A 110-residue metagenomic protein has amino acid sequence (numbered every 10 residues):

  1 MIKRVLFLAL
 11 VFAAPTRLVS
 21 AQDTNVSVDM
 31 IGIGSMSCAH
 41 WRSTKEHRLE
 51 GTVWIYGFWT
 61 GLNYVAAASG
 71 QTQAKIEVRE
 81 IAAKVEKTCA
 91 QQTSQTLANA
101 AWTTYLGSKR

Functional and structural regions predicted by a protein language model:
M1-I2: N-terminal secretory signal peptides that target proteins for export/translocation
V5-A13: Sec-dependent N-terminal signal peptides
A14-P15, T103: Single-residue recognition of alpha-helix boundary sites
T16-A21: Sec/Tat signal peptide C-region and signal peptidase I cleavage site
Q22, Q71-Q73, Q91-Q95: Residue-identity detector for glutamine
N25-K84: Short N-proximal segments of mature Sec-exported proteins
R79-K109: Short, compact, well-ordered microdomains
